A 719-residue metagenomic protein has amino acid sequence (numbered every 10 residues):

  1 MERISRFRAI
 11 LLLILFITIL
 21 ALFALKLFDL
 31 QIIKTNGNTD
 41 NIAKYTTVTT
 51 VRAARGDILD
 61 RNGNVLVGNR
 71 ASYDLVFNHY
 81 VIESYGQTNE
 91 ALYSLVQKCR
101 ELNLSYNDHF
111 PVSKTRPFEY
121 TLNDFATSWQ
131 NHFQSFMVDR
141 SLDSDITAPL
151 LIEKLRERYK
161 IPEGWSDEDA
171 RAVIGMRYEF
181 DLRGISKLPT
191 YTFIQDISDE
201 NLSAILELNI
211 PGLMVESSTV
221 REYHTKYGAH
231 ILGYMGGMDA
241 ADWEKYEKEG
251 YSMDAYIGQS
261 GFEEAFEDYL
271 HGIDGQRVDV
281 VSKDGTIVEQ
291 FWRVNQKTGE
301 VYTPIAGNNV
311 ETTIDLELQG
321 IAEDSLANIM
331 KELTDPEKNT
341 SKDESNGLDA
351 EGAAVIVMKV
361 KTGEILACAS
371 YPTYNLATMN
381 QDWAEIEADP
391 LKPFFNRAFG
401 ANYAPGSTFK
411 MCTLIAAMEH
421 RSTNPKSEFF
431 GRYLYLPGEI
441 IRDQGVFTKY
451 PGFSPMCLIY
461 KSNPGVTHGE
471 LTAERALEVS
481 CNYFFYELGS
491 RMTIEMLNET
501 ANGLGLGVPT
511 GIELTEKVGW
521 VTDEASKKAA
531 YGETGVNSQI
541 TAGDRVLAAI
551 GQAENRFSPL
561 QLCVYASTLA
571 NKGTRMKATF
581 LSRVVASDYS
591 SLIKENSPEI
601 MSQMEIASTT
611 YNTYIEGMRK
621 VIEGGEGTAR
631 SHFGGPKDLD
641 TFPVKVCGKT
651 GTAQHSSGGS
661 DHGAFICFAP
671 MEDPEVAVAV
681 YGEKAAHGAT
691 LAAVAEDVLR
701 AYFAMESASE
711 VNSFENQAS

Functional and structural regions predicted by a protein language model:
M1-P304, N328, E332, N339-A354 (+4 more regions): Membrane-proximal periplasmic segments of bacterial cell-envelope enzymes, especially penicillin-binding proteins
F16-L20, V310, F485: Hydrophobic alpha-helical membrane-associated segments
V67, Y73, D284-I305, I314 (+5 more regions): Beta-lactam-recognizing serine transpeptidase/beta-lactamase-like catalytic domain environment
Y80-V81, G682-A686: A generic structural motif
E90-Q97, D199, S203, E207 (+17 more regions): Solvent-exposed, polar/charged alpha-helical surfaces in well-ordered, non-transmembrane soluble domains, broadly
A570, I622, E696-F703, S707: Short amphipathic alpha-helical signal-transduction/dimerization elements
A685-V694: A short acidic/glycine-rich loop-to-helix N-cap element
